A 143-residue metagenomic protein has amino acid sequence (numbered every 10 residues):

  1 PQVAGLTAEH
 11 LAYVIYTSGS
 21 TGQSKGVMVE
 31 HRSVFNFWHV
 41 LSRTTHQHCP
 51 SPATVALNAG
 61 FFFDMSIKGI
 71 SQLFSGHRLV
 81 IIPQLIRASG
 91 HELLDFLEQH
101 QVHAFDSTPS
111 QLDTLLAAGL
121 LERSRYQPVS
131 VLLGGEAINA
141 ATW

Functional and structural regions predicted by a protein language model:
P1-W143: Motif- and composition-driven signal specific to adenylation
